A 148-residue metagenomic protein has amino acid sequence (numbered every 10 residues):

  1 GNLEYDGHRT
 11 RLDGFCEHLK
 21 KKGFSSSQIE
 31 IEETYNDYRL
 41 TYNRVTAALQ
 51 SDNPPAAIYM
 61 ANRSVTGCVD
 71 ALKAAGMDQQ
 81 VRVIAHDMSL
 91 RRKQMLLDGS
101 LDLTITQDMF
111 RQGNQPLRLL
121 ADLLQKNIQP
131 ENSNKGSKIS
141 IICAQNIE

Functional and structural regions predicted by a protein language model:
G1-E4, E30: Active-site-proximal beta-alpha loop/turn segments in soluble metabolic enzymes
L3, G7, D108-E148: Hinge/cleft segment of the Venus flytrap/periplasmic-binding protein
D6-S25, R44, G67-A71, Q112: Short, solvent-exposed amphipathic alpha-helices that sit in or adjacent to ligand/effector-binding or catalytic
F15, E30-R91: Hydrophobic alpha-helical
H18-K22, S51, A71, G99 (+1 more regions): Change "in soluble alpha/beta enzymes" to "in soluble alpha/beta proteins
F24-S26, D78, D98-G99: Short, well-ordered coil/turn elements that cap or connect secondary structure elements
Q28-I31, V83, T104, I141: Conserved beta-strand scaffold positions in the cores of enzyme catalytic domains, especially in NTP/NDP-utilizing
D98-F110: Short beta-strand elements at the ligand-binding edges of bilobed clamshell
